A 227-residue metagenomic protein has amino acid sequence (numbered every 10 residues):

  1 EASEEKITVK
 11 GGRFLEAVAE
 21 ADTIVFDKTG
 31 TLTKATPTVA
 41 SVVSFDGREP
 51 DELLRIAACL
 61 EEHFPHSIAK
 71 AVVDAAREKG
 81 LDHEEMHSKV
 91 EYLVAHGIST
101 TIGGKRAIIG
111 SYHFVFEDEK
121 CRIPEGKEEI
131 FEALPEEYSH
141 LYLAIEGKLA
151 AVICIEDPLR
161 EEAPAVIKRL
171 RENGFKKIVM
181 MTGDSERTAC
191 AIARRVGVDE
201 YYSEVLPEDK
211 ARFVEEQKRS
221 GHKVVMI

Functional and structural regions predicted by a protein language model:
E1-V9: Juxtamembrane helix-loop transition segments at the membrane interface in multi-pass membrane proteins
K10-I227: Cytosolic catalytic headpiece
